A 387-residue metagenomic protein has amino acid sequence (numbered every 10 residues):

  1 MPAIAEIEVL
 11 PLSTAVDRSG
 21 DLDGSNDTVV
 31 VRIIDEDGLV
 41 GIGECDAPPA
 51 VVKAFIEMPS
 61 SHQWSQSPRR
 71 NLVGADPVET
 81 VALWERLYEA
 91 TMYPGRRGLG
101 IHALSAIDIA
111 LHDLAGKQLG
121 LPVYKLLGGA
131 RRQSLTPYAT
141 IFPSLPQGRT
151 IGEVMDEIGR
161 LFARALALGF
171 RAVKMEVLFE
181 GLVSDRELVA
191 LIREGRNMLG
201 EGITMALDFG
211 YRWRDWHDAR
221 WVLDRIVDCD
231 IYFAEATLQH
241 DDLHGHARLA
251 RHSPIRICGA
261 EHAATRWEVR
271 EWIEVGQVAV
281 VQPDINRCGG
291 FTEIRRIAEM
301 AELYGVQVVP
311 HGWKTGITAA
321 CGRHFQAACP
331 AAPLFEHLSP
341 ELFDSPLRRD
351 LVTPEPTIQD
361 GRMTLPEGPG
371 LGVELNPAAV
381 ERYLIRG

Functional and structural regions predicted by a protein language model:
M1-I42, D46-K53, L342-S345, R349: Structured beta-strand/loop patches that form or line metal/cofactor-binding pockets in enzymes
I34-Q118: Metal- or metallocofactor-binding catalytic centers and their adjacent structured scaffolds across diverse enzyme
G38, I107, G120, V173 (+6 more regions): Conserved, mostly hydrophobic/aromatic
C45, A139-I141, M175-V177, I203 (+7 more regions): A cross-domain feature marking catalytic cores of carbohydrate-active enzymes and several ubiquitous metabolic/repair
D108-S144: Glycine-rich, aromatic-flanked loop segments that form ligand/cofactor-binding clefts across common enzyme folds
Q133-R248, H252-S253: Metal-dependent enolase-superfamily TIM-barrel catalytic cores that perform enediolate-based chemistry
D224, D230, D241-C258, A263-R362 (+1 more regions): Shared catalytic-loop signature of beta/alpha-barrel
P369-G387: Extended hydrophobic packing segments that form well-structured cores
